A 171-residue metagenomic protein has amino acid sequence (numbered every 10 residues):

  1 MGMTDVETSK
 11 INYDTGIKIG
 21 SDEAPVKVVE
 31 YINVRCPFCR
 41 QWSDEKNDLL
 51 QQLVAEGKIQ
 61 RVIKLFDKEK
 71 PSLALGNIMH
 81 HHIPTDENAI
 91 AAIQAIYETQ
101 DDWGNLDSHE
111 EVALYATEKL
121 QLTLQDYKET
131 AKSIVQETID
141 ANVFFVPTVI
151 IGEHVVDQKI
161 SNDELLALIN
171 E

Functional and structural regions predicted by a protein language model:
G2-K10: N-terminal leader/targeting and pre-domain segments
E7, A24-P25, Q51, K68 (+3 more regions): Short, flexible segments with low predicted structural confidence
S9-V26: A short beta-strand-turn-helix
D14-I17, A55, D163, A167-N170: Polar/charged alpha-helical tracts
I19-S21, K68, Q158: Generic structural "secondary-structure junction" signal
Y31, W42-L50, Y115-E171: C-terminal cap of thioredoxin/glutaredoxin-like
I32-R35, R40-A113: Structural alpha/beta surface segment adjacent to cysteine/selenocysteine redox centers across thiol/disulfide enzymes
